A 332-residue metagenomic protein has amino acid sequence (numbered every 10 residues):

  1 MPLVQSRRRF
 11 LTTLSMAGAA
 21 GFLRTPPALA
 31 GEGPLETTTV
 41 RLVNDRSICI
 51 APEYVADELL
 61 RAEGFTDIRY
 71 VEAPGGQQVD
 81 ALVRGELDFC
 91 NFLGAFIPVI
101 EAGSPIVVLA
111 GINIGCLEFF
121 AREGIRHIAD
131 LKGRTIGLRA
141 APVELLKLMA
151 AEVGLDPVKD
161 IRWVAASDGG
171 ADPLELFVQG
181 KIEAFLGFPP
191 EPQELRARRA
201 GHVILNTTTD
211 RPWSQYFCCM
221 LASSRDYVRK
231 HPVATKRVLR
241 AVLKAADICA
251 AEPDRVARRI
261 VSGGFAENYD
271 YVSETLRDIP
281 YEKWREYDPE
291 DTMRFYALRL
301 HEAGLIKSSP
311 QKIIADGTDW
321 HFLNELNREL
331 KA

Functional and structural regions predicted by a protein language model:
M1-G18: N-terminal secretory signal peptides and thylakoid transit peptides that target proteins across membranes
T12, G133, A197: Phosphate-coordinating loops and pocket residues in cytosolic domains that bind phosphorylated ligands
G31-Q179, E183-P189, I204-L205, Q215: Short, glycine-/small- and polar/acidic-enriched structural segments that line small-molecule recognition paths
G64, T209-S214, Y281-P289: Short, solvent-exposed loop/beta-turn-alpha elements that line the ligand-binding surface or hinge of extracytoplasmic
G94-A95, A171-S262: Pocket-lining segment of extracytoplasmic ligand-binding domains
R229-S308: Secondary-structure end/capping motifs
H301-A332: Conserved C-terminal helix/tail region of periplasmic/extracytoplasmic solute-binding proteins
